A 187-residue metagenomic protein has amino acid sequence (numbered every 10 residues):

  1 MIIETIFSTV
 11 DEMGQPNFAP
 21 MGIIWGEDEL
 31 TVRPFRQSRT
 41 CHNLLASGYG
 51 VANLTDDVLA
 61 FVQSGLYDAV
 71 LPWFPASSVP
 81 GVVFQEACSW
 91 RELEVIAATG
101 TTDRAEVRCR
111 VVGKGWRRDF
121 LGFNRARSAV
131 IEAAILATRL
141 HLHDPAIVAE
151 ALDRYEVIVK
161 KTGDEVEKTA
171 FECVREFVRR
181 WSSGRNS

Functional and structural regions predicted by a protein language model:
M1-W90, E94-S187: Basic, polyanion-binding surface patches
